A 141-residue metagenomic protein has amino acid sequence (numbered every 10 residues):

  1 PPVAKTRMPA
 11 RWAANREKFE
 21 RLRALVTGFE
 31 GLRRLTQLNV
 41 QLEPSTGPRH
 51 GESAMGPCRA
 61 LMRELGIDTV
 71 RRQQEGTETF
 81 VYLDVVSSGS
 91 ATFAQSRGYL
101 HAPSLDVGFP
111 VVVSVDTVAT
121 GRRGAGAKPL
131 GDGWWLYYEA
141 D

Functional and structural regions predicted by a protein language model:
P1-E64: N-terminal export/targeting and maturation segments
A10, D132-G133: Short, low-complexity intrinsically disordered segments
A14, L136-Y137: Intrinsic disorder/low-complexity segments enriched in polar/charged and small flexible residues
Q41-G131, Y138-D141: Short, solvent-exposed recognition patches
